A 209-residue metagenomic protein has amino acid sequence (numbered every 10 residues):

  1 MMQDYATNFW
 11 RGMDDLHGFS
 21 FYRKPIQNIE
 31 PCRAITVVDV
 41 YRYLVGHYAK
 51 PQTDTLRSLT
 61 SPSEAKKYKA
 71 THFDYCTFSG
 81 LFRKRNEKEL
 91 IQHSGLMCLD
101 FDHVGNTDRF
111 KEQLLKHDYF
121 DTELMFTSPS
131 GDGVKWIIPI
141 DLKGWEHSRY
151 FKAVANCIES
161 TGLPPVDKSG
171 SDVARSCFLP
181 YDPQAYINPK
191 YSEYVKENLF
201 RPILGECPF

Functional and structural regions predicted by a protein language model:
M2-D132, I140-E146, A153, L204-F209: Signature for HUH/AEP ssDNA processing cores
L96-C98, I137, S176-F178: Conserved hydrophobic/aromatic beta-strand scaffold that supports enzyme active sites
F110-Q113, I138-P165, A185-R201: Helical (often loop-to-helix) elements that flank the catalytic cores of nucleotide-handling enzymes
T127-V134, S171-S176: Short Gly/Ser/Thr- and Asp/Glu-enriched loop/turn motifs at secondary-structure junctions
D132, P183-A185: Short acidic/polar capping segments at secondary-structure boundaries
P165-P183: Acidic carboxylate-rich catalytic motifs and surrounding loops in phosphoryl-/glycosyl-chemistry enzymes
